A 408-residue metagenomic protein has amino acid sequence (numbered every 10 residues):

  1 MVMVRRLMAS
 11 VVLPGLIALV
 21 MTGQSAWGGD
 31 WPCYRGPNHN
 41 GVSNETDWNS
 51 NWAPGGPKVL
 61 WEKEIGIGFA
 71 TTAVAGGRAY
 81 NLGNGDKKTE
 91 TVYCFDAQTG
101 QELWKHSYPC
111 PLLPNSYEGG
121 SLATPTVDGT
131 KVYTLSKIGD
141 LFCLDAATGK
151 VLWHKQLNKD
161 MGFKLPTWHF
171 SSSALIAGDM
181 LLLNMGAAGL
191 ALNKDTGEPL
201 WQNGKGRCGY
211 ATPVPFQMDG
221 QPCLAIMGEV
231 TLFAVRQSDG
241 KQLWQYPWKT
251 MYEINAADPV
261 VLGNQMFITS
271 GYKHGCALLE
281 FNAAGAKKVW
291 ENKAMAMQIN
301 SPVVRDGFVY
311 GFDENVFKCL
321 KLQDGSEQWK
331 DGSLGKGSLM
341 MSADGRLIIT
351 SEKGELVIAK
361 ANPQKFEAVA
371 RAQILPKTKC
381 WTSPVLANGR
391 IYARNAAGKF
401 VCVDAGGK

Functional and structural regions predicted by a protein language model:
S10-G23: Bacterial N-terminal signal peptides
W27-K58, A277: Blade/loop signatures of beta-propeller domains
G36-H39, N84-D86, K137, G186 (+5 more regions): Short loop/turn segments immediately following the C-termini of beta-strands
L60-A73, K88-T89, K105-T126, H154-I176 (+7 more regions): Extracytoplasmic beta-rich repeat domains
D96-T99, D145-T148, N193-T196, R236-G240 (+4 more regions): Short loop/turn segments that connect beta-strands within beta-propeller blades
A294-A361: Loop/turn-rich, solvent-exposed surfaces of beta-rich toroidal or solenoidal domains
G354-E355, K377-K408: Blade-level signature of beta-propeller repeat domains, shared across WD40, Kelch, NHL, RCC1 and BNR/Asp-box propellers
